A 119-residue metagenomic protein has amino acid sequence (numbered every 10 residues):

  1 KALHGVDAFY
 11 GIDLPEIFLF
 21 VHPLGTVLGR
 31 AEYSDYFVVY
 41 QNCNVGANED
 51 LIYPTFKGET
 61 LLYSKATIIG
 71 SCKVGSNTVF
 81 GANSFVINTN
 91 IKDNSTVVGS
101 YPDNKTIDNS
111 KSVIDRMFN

Functional and structural regions predicted by a protein language model:
K1-G29: Extended, small-residue-rich solenoid/repeat segments and analogous flexible loops that form exposed scaffolds
L14, F37, T60: Short hydrophobic/aromatic patches on the structural cores and recognition surfaces of FHA
L24, Y33, V74: A generic "binding-loop/recognition-motif" signal
A31-Y33, N42: An acidic- and aromatic-residue-enriched active-site/binding cleft used to recognize and process polar
S34-D35, K92: Short coil/turn connectors at secondary-structure junctions
N48-D50, P54-N119: Glycine-rich hexapeptide-repeat left-handed beta-helix
